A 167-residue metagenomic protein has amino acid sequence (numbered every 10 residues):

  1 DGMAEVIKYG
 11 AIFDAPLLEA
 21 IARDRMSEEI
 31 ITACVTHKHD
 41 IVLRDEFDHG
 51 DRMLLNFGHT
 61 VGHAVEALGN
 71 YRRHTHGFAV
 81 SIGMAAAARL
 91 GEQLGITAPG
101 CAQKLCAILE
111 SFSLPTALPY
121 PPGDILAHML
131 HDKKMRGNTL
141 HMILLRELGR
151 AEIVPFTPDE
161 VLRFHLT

Functional and structural regions predicted by a protein language model:
D1-L55: Carboxylate- and glycine-rich phosphate/diphosphate-binding segment that chelates Mg2+/Mn2+
A4-I7, I96-T167: C-terminal charged capping/lid subdomain of soluble metabolic enzymes
G50, L54-F57, H74-V80: Short glycine/threonine-rich catalytic loop with a Thr-x-Gly-x-Asp
F57, V61-V65: Active-site His/Glu-centered metal-binding helix of metallohydrolases
H59, M84, L148: Residue-level signal for inorganic ion chemistry
A64-R73: Catalytic Zn2+-binding segment of zinc metalloproteases
V80-I82, A86: Small-residue-rich helix-loop
A87-I96: Post-HExxH zinc-binding segment in Zn-dependent metallohydrolases
